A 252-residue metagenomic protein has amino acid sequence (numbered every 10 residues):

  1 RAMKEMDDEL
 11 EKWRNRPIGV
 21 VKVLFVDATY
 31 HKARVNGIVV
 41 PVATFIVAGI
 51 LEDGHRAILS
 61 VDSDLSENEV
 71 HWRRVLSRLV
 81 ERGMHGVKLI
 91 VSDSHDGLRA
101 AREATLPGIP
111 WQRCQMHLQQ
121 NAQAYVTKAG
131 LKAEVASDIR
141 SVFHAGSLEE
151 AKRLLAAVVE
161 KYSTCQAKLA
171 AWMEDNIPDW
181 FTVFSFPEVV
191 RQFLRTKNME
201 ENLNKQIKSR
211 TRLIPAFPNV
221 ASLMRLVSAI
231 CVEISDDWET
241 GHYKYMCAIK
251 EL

Functional and structural regions predicted by a protein language model:
R1, A28, L89-D96, A101-D138: Conserved beta-strand -> loop -> alpha-helix junction used to position metal-binding or nucleic-acid-contacting
R1-K4, D8, V70-S77, E81 (+8 more regions): A broad, structural surface signal
K4-V91, A100, T105-G108, N176 (+1 more regions): RNase H-like nuclease fold core
V23, P41-T44, E69-R73, S92-R99 (+8 more regions): Amphipathic alpha-helical transducer elements in NTP-driven molecular machines
R34, A100, A124, K205-K208: Active-site-proximal flexible loops/turns
G54, G86, I109-P110, C165 (+2 more regions): Secondary-structure boundary/capping positions in well-ordered alpha/beta enzyme cores
D64, E81, E103, P107 (+3 more regions): Amphipathic alpha-helical interaction elements
S141-L252: Acidic/histidine-rich catalytic cores and adjacent linkers of DNA breakage/strand-transfer/modification proteins
